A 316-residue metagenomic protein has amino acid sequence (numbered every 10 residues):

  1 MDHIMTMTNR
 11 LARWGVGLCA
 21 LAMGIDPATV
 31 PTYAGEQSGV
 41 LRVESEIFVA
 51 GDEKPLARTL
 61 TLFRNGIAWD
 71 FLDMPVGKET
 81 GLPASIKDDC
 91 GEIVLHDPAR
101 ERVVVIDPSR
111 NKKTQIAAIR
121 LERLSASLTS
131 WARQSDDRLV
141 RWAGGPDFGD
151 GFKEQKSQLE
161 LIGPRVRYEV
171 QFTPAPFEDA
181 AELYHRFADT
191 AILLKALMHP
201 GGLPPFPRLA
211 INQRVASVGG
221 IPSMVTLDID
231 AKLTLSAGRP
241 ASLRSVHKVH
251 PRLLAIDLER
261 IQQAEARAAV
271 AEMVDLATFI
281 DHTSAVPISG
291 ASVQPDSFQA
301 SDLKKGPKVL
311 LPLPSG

Functional and structural regions predicted by a protein language model:
M1-I4, M23: N-terminal amphipathic/basic-hydrophobic helices that include classical n-h-c signal peptides and signal-anchor
I4-L18: Bacterial N-terminal signal peptides that target proteins for export
M7-N9, V30-Y33, L62: N-terminal compositionally biased, intrinsically disordered segments and leader/signal-like regions
G15-G17, G24, G39: Small side chains
A22-P31: C-terminal segment of classical bacterial N-terminal signal peptides
E36-P314: Extended soluble regions of mature proteins
